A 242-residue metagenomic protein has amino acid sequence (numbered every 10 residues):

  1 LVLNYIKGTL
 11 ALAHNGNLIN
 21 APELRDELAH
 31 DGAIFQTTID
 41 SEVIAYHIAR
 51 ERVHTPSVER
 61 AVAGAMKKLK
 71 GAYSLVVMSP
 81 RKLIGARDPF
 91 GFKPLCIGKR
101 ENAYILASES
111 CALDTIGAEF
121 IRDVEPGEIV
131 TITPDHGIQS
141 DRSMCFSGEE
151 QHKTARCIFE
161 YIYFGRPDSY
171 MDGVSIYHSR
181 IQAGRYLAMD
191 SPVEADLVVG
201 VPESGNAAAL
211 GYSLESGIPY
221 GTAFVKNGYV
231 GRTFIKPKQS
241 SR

Functional and structural regions predicted by a protein language model:
L1-P126, T131-T133, G137-A195, V201: Conserved short alpha-helical segments that host acidic/polar catalytic motifs at enzyme active sites
Y46-I48, I84-A86, A207-G211, V230-I235: Short, solvent-exposed polar/charged micro-motifs at secondary-structure junctions
A49-V53, E215-S216, S240-S241: Short alpha-helix boundary/capping motifs
S204-G205, K238: Acidic/polar-enriched heptad-repeat coiled-coil alpha-helices, especially the parallel dimerization/signal-relay stalks
N206-A209, S213-F224: Carboxylate/His-rich catalytic cores and anion/metal-binding grooves
I218-R242: Short, glycine/charge-rich flexible loops or terminal/linker lids adjacent to PRPP-binding catalytic cores
